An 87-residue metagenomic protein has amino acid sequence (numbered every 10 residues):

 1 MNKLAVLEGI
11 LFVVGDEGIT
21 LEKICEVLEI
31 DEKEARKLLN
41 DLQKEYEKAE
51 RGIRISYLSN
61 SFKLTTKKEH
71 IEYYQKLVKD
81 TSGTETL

Functional and structural regions predicted by a protein language model:
K3-E8: Short, leucine-enriched amphipathic alpha-helices that occur as contiguous helical runs
G9-V13, E45: Short amphipathic alpha-helical elements of helix-turn-helix/winged-helix folds
V14-T20: Short capping segments at the starts of secondary-structure elements
L21-E26: A short acidic, leucine-rich amphipathic alpha-helix
V27-I30, K63: N-terminal interaction modules that seed assembly of large macromolecular complexes
D31-D41: Short amphipathic alpha-helical interaction segments
K44-L87: Short basic alpha-helical hairpin corresponding to helix-turn-helix/winged-helix-like nucleic-acid-binding
